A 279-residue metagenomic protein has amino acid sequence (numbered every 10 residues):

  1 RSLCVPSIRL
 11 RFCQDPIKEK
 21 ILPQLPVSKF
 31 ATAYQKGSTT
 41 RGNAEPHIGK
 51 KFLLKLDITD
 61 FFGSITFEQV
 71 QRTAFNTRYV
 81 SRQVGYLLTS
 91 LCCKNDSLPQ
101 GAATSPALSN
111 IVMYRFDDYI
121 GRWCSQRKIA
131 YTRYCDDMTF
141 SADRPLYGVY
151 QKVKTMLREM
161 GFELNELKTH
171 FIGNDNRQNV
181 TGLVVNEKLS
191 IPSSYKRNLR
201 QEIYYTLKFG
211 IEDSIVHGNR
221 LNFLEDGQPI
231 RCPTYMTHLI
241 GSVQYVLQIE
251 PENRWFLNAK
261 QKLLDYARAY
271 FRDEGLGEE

Functional and structural regions predicted by a protein language model:
R1-L56, F61-Q83, T89-N95, P99-A102 (+3 more regions): Right-hand nucleic-acid polymerase module
K55-T59, G101, S105, Q126-A142: Catalytic palm active-site di-aspartate
